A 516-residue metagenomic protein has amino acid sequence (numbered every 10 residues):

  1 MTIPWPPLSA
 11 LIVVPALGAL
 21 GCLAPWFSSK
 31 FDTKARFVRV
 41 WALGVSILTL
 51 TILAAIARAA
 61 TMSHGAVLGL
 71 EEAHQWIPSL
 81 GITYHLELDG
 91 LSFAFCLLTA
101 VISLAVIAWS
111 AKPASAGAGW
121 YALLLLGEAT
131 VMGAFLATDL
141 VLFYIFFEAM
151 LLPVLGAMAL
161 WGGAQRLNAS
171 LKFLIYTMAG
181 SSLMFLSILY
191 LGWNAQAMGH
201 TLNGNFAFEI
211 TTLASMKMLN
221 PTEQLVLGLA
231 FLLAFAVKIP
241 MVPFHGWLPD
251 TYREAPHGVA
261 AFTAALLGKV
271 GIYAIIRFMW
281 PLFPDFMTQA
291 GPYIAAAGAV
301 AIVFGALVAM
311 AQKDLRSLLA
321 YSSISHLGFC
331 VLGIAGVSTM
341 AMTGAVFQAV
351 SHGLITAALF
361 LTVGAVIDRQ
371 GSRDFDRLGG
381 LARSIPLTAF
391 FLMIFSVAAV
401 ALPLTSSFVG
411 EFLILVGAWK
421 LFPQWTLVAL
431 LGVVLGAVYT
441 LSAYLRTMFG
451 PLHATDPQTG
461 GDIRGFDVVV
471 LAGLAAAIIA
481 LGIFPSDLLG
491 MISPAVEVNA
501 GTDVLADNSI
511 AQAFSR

Functional and structural regions predicted by a protein language model:
M1-L8, A35-A42, H85-S92, A114-W120 (+5 more regions): Membrane-interface helix-boundary signature
M1-S9, G21-L124, T201-S215, P494 (+1 more regions): Transmembrane helix-loop-helix hairpins at membrane boundaries of multipass inner-membrane proteins
A10-S29, L233-A236, P240: N-terminal signal-anchor/start-transfer transmembrane helix
K34-I47, N168-G180, I385-A389, G465-G473: Alpha-helical transmembrane segments and their helix-start/interface "positive-inside/aromatic belt" motifs in integral
G44-A60, T177-L189, V434, G473-D487: Hydrophobic alpha-helical membrane-insertion segments
A105-A111, A129-V141, L155-M448: Hydrophobic transmembrane alpha-helices and their helix-loop junctions in integral membrane proteins
E148: Short phosphate-coordinating micro-motif centered on Lys-Gly-acidic
G204-F206, A255, I385-T388, L441-R516: Cytoplasmic/organellar membrane-interface segments at the starts of transmembrane helices in multi-pass inner-membrane
